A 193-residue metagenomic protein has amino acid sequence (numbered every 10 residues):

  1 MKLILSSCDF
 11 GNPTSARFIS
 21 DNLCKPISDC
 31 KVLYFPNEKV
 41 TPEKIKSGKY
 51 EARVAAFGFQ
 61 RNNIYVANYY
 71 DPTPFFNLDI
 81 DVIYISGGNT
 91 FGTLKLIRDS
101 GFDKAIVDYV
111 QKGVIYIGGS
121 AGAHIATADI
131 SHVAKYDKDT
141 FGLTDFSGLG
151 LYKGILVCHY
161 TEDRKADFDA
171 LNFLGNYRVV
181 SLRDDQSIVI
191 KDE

Functional and structural regions predicted by a protein language model:
M1-V82: N-terminal beta1-alpha1 cap of cysteine-dependent amidohydrolase-like domains
L5, Y34, V66, G118 (+2 more regions): Structural signal for conserved beta-strand scaffold positions within catalytic alpha/beta enzyme cores
C8-N12, R61-Y65, T93-L96, K135 (+1 more regions): Short, flexible loop segments at the rims of nucleotide/cofactor-binding pockets, characterized by
T41-E43, G92-K95: A generic structural signal for short coil/turn motifs at secondary-structure boundaries
I85-S86, L94-I115, G122-E193: Active-site-adjacent pocket-lining segments in enzyme domains
